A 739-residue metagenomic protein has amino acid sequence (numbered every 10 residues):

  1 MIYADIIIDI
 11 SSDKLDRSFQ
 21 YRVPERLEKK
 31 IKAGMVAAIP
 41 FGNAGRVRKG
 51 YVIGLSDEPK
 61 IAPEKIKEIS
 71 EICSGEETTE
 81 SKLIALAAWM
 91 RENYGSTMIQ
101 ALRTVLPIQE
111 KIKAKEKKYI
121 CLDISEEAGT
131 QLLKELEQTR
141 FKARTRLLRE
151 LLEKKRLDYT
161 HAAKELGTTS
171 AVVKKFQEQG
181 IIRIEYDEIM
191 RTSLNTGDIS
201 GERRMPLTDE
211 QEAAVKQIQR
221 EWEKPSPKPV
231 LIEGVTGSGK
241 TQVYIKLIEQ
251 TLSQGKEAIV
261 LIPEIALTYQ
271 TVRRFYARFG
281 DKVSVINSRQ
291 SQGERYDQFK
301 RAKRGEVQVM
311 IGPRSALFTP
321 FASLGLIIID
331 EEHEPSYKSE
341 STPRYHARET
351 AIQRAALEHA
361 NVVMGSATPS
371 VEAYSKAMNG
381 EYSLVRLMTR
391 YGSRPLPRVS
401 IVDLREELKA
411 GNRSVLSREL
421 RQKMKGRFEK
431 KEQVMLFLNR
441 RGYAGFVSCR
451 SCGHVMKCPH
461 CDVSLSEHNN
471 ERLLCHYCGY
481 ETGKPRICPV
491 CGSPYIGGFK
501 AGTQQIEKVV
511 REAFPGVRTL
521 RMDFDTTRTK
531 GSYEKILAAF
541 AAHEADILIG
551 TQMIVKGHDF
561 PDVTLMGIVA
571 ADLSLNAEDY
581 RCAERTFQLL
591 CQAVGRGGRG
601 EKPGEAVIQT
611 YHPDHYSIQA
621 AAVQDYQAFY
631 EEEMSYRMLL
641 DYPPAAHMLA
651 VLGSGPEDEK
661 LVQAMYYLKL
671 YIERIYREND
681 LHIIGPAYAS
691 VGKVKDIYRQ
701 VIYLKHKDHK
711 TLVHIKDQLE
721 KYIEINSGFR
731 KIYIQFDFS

Functional and structural regions predicted by a protein language model:
M1-S366, M378-R394, Y703, K710-D717 (+1 more regions): Accessory, non-ATPase domains that flank or precede helicase/AAA+ motor cores in DNA-metabolism machines
V36, H682-K710: Short, intrinsically disordered low-complexity segments
G54-S56, L106, Y186-E188, L438-R440 (+4 more regions): A general secondary-structure junction signal
A88-R91, R421, E507, R511 (+3 more regions): Generic solvent-exposed, charged/amphipathic alpha-helical segments that serve as macromolecular interface scaffolds
E202-T208, E212, K216, K224-V662 (+3 more regions): Inter-lobe coupling/hinge segments of SF2-like helicase ATPases
F279, F514, R674-N679, N726-S727: Short helix-capping segments at alpha-helix termini
L520, I675-A689, R730-F738: Short beta-strand elements
Y626, V662-I684: Short amphipathic alpha-helix segments
